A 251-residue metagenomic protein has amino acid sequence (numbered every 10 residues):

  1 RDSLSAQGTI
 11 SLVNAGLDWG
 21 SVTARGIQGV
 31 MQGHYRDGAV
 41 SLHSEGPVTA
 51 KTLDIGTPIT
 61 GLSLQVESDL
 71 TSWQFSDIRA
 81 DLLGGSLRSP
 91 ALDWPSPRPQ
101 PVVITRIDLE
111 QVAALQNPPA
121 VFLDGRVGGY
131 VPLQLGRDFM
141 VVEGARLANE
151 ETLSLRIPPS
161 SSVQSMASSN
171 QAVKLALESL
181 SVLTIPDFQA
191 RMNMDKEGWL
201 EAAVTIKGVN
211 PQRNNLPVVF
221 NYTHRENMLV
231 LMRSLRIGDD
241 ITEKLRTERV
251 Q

Functional and structural regions predicted by a protein language model:
S5-N14, A39-V250: Small-residue helix/turn framework positions
L17: Conserved beta1/A-loop at the N-terminus of ABC ATPase nucleotide-binding domains
S21-R25, A120-L123: Replace "Gram-negative outer membrane beta-barrel proteins" with "bacterial and organellar outer membrane beta-barrel
A24-G29, S161-S165: Flexible, surface-exposed loop regions and adjacent strand-edge segments of Gram-negative outer-membrane beta-barrel
Y35: Active-site-adjacent helix-turn-beta-strand microarchitecture at beta-sheet edges that either contains or buttresses
